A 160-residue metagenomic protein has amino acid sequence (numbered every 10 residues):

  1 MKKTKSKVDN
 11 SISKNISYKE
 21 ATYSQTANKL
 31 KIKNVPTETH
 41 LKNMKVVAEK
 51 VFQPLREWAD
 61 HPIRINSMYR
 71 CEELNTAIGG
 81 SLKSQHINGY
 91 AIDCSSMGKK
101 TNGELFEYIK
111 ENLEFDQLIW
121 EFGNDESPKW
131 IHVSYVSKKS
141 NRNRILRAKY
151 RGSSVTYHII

Functional and structural regions predicted by a protein language model:
M1-R56, K149-I160: Extracytoplasmic cell-surface/polysaccharide-interacting catalytic and binding patches
V47-V51, H61, L74, Y90 (+2 more regions): Amphipathic alpha-helical interface surfaces
F52-G79: Extended, low-complexity, intrinsically disordered C-terminal regulatory tails of eukaryotic serine/threonine kinases
R64-N66, A91-S95, H132-S134: Structural recognition of the beta-strand scaffold that forms the well-ordered cores of secreted hydrolase catalytic
S81-D93: Active-site microenvironments of hydrolase-like enzyme catalytic domains
K83, S96-I160: Catalytic cores and adjacent binding grooves of peptidoglycan-active enzymes
